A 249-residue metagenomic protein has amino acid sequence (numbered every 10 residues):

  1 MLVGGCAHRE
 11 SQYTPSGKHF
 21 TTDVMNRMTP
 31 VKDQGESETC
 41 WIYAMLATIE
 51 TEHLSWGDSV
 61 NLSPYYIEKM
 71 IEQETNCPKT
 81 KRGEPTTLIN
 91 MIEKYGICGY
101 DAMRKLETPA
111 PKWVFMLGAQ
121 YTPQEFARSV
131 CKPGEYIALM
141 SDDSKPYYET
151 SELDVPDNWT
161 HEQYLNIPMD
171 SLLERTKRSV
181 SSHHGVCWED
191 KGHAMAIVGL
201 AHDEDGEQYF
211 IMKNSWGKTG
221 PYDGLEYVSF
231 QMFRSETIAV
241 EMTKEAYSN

Functional and structural regions predicted by a protein language model:
R9-S11, T29, W113-N249: Active-site signature of cysteine proteases
E10-N26: N-terminal regions that are enriched for targeting/export leaders and immediately downstream pro/stem segments
Q34-I49, P78-N90, H193-A194: Active-site nucleophilic cysteine motif
T39-I42, S63-K69, L88-M91, G99-D101 (+4 more regions): Structural recognition of the beta-strand scaffold that forms the well-ordered cores of secreted hydrolase catalytic
Y43, A47-W56, M91-C98, R178-S179 (+1 more regions): Structured segments of extracytoplasmic/periplasmic soluble domains in secreted or envelope-associated proteins
S59-Q120: Papain-like cysteine protease catalytic cores
